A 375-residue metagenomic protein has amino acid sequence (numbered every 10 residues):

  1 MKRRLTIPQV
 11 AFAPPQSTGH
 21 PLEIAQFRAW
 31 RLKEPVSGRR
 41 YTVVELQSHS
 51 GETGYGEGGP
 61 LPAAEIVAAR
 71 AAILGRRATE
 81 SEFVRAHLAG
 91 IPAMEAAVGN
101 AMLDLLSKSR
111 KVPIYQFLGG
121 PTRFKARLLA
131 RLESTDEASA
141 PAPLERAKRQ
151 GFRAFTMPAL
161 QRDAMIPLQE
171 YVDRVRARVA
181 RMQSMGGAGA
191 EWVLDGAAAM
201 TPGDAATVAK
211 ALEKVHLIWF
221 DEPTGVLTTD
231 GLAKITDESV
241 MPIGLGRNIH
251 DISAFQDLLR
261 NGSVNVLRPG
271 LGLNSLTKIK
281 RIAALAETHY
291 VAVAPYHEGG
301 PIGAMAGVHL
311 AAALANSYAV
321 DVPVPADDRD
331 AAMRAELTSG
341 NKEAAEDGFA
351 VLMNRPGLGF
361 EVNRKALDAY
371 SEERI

Functional and structural regions predicted by a protein language model:
K2-P15, G19-F27, L32, V36 (+2 more regions): Flexible C-terminal active-site loop/helix
L5-I7, A11-P14, L32, Q47-P113: Metal- or metallocofactor-binding catalytic centers and their adjacent structured scaffolds across diverse enzyme
G51, V98, K111, F155 (+6 more regions): Conserved, mostly hydrophobic/aromatic
G58, E95, Y171, L194-T201 (+5 more regions): Glycine- and other small-residue-rich loops at beta-strand/loop junctions that grip anionic moieties
A64-R76, E80-E82, L227-F349: Shared catalytic-loop signature of beta/alpha-barrel
V98-S139: Glycine-rich, aromatic-flanked loop segments that form ligand/cofactor-binding clefts across common enzyme folds
K125-S239: Metal-dependent enolase-superfamily TIM-barrel catalytic cores that perform enediolate-based chemistry
